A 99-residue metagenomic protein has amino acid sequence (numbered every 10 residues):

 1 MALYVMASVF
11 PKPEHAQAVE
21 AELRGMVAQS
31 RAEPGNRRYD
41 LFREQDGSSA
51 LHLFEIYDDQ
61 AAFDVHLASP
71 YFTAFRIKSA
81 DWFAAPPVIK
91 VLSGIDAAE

Functional and structural regions predicted by a protein language model:
A2, L41-G47, I77-E99: Glycine-rich beta-strand-turn "strand-cap" elements at beta-sheet edges
L3-L41: N-terminal first-folded block
L3-V9, D40-L67: Short, well-ordered beta-strand segments in beta-rich or mixed alpha/beta enzyme and ligand-binding folds
A7, V27-S30, Q45, E55 (+1 more regions): Generic low-complexity, intrinsically disordered sequence content enriched in small uncharged/hydrophobic residues
K12-E14, D58, I95: Short loop segments at secondary-structure junctions
H15, S49, Y71: Short phosphate-engaging motifs
Q17-V19, L51, E99: Short acidic, gly/pro-rich beta-turn/loop elements at beta-sheet edges and active-site/ligand-binding grooves
A21, G25-R37, I56-K90: An amphipathic, aromatic/His-enriched active-site/gating alpha helix that lines ligand/cofactor pockets
